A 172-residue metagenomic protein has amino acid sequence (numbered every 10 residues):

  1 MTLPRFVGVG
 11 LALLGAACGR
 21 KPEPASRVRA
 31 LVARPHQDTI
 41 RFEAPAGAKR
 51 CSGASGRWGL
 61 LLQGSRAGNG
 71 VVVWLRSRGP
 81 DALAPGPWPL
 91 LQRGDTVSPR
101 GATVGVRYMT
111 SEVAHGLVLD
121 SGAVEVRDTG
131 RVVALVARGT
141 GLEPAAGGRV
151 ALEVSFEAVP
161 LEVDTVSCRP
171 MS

Functional and structural regions predicted by a protein language model:
M1-V7: Bacterial N-terminal signal peptides that target proteins for export
G15-A17: C-terminal motif of bacterial Sec signal peptides marking the signal peptidase cleavage site
G19-L31: Bacterial Sec signal peptide processing site at the extreme N-terminus
F42, W58-L62, S172: Extracellular/mature segments of secreted proteins
K49-G130: Surface-exposed helix/loop patches within compact recognition domains
R131-G139: A short hydrophobic beta-strand element
R138-S172: Edge beta-strand at a domain terminus
